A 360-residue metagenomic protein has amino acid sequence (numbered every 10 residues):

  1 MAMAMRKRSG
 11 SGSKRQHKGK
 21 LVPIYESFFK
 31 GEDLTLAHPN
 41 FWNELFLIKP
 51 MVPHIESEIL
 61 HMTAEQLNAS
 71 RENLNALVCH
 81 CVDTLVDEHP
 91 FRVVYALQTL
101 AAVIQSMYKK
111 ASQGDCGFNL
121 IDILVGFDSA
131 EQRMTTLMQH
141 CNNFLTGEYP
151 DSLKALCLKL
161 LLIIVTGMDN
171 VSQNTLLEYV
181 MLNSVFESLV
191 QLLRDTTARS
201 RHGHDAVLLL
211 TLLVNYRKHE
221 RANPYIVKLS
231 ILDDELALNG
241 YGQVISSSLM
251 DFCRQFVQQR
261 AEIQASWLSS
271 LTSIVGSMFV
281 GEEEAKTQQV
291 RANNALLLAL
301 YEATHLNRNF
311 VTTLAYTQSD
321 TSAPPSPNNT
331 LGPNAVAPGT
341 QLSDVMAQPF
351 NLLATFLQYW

Functional and structural regions predicted by a protein language model:
A2-E262: Long amphipathic alpha-helical scaffold regions
A265-W360: Extended alpha-helical solenoid scaffold regions that build the rod-like backbones of large eukaryotic assemblies
